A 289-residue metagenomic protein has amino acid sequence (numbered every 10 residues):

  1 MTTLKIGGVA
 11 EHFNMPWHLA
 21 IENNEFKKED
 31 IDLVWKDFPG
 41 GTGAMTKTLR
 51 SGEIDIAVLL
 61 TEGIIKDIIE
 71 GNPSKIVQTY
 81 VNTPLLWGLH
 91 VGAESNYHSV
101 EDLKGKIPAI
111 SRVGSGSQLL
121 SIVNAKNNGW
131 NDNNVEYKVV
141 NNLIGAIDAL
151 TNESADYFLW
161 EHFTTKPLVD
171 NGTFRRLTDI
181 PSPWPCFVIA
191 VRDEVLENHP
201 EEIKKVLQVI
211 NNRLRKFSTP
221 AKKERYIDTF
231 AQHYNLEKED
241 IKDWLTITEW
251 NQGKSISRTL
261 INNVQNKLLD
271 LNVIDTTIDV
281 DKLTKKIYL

Functional and structural regions predicted by a protein language model:
T2-W130, Y137, D156-H162, R175-P181: Short, glycine-/small- and polar/acidic-enriched structural segments that line small-molecule recognition paths
E22, S121, T165, I227 (+1 more regions): Generic structural marker for isolated residues within well-ordered, non-membrane alpha-helices of soluble domains
G105, D170, K285: Phosphate-coordinating loops and pocket residues in cytosolic domains that bind phosphorylated ligands
I144-F230: Pocket-lining segment of extracytoplasmic ligand-binding domains
E197-D275: Secondary-structure end/capping motifs
L268-L289: Conserved C-terminal helix/tail region of periplasmic/extracytoplasmic solute-binding proteins
